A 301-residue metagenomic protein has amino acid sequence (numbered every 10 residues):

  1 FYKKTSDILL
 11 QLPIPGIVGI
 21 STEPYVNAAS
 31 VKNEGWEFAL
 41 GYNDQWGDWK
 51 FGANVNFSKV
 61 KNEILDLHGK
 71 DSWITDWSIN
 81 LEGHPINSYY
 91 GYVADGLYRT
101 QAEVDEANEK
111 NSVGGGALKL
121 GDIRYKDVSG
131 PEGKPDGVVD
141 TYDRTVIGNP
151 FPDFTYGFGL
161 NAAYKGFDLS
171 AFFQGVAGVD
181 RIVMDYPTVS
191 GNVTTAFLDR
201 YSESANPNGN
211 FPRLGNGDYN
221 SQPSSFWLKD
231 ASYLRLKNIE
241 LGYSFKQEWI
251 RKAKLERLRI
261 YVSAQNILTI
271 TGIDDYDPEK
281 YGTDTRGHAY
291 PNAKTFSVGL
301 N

Functional and structural regions predicted by a protein language model:
F1-I20, W49-F51, S58, N62-I64: Membrane-embedded beta-barrel scaffold of Gram-negative outer-membrane proteins
F1-S6, Y42-D44, F57-E63, Y164-G166 (+4 more regions): Transmembrane beta-strands of outer-membrane beta-barrel pores
E23, N33-E37, K50, D153-G157 (+2 more regions): Transmembrane beta-barrel architecture of outer-membrane proteins
Y25-N33, D76-V104, S202-E203, N208 (+2 more regions): C-terminal beta-signal and terminal closure region of outer-membrane beta-barrel proteins
V26-K32, W36, Q45-N149: Conserved small-residue
F38-Y42, F158-Y164, A171, I239-F245 (+2 more regions): Residues on the lipid-exposed face of transmembrane beta-strands in outer-membrane beta-barrel proteins
D48-W49, G166-S170, E248-W249: Repeated loop/turn-to-beta-strand initiation elements of outer-membrane beta-barrel proteins
L120, V176-R259, A264: Extracytoplasmic gating/loop element in the C-terminal half of outer-membrane beta-barrel translocons and assembly
